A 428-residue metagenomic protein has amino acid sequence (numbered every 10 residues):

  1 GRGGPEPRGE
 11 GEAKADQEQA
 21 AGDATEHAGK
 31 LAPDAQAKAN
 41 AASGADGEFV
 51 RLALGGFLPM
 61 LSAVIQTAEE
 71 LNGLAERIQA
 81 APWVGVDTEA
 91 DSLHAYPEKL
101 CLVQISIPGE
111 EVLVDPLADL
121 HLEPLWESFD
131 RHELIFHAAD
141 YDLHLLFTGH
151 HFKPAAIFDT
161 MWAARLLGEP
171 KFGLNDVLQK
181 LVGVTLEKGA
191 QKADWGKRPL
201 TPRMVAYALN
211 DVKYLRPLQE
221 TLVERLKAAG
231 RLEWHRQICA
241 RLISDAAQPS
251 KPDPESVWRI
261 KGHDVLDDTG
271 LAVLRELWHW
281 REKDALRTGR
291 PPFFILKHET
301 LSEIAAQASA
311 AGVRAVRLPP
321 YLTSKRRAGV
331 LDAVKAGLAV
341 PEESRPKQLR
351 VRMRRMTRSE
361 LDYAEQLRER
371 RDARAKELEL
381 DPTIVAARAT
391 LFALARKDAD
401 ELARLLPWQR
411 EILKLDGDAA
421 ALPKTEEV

Functional and structural regions predicted by a protein language model:
R2-G44: Intrinsically disordered, low-complexity, charge-rich segments with an acidic bias
L31, L52-L54, L58: Leucine-biased recognition of intrinsically disordered, low-complexity hydrophobic segments
F57-D176, K180: Conserved RNase H-like, two-metal-ion catalytic cores of nucleic-acid enzymes
D176-R203: A short, charged helix-loop
P202, T221-V428: Accessory DNA-binding and partner-docking regions appended to nucleic-acid-acting proteins, especially the terminal
